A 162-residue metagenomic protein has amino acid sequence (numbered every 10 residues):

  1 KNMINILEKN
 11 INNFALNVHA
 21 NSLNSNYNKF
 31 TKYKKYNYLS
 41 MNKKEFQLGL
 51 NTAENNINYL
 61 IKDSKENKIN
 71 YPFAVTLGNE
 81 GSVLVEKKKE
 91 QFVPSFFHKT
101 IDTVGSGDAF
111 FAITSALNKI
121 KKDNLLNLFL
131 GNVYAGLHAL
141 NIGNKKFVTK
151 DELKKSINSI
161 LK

Functional and structural regions predicted by a protein language model:
N2-Y36, L50-K162: Conserved phosphate-binding/catalytic region of the ribokinase-like
K35-K44: Non-cysteine beta-strand/loop elements that form the S-adenosyl-L-methionine
Q47: Nucleotide phosphate-binding site architecture
